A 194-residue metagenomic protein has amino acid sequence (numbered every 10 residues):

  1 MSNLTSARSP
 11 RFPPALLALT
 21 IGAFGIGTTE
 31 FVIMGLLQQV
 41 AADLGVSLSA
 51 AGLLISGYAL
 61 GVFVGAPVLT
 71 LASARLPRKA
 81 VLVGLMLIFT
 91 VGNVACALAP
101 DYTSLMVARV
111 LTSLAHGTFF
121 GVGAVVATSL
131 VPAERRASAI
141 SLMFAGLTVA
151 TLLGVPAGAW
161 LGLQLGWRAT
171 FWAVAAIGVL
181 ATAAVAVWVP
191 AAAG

Functional and structural regions predicted by a protein language model:
A18-L48, A66: Extracytoplasmic
F31, A59-P67, T151-L152: Residue-level signature of mid-helix packing/kink "hotspots" within the transmembrane helices of 12-pass Major
G45, P77, L98-S104: Helix-breaking motifs and short loop linkers at transmembrane-helix boundaries and internal kinks in secondary membrane
A66-R78: Helix-to-loop junctions at the C-terminal end of transmembrane segments in multipass secondary transporters
I88, G92-A95, T103-T112: Paired small-residue
P100-S104, A133-E134, S138, L142-P190: Helix-loop-helix hairpin linking two adjacent transmembrane segments in secondary transporters
A108-G146: Cytoplasmic helix-loop-helix junction between adjacent transmembrane helices in 12-TM secondary transporters
